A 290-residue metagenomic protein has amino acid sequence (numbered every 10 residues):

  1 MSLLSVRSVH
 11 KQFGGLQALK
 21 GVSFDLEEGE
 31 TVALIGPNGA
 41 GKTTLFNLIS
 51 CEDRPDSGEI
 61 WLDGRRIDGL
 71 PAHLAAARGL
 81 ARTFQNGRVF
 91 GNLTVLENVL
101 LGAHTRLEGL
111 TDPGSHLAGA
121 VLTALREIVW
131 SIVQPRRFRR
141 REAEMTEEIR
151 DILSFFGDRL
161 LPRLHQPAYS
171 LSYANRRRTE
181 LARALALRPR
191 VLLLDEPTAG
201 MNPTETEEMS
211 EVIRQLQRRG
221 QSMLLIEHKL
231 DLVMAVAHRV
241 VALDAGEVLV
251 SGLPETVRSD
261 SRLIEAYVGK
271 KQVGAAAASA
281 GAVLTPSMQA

Functional and structural regions predicted by a protein language model:
S2-A290: Glycine-rich phosphate-binding loops of nucleotide-dependent enzymes
